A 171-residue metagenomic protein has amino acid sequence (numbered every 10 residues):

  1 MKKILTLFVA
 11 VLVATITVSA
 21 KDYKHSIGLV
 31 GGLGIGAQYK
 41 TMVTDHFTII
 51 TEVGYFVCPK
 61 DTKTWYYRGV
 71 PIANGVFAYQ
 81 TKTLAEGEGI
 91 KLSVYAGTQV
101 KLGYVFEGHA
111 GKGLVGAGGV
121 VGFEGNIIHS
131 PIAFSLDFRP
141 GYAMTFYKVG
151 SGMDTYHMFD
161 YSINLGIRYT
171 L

Functional and structural regions predicted by a protein language model:
M1-K24: Cleavable N-terminal export/targeting peptides
F8, K21-S26, C58-T62, K148-D154: Primarily recognizes Gram-negative and organellar outer-membrane beta-barrels
S26-G32, I50-G54, Y95-K101, S135-R139 (+1 more regions): Transmembrane beta-strands of outer-membrane beta-barrel proteins
G31-I35, V53-P59, V100-F106, P140-F146 (+1 more regions): Transmembrane beta-strands of outer-membrane beta-barrel pores
T41-I132: Gram-negative (and chloroplast) outer-membrane scaffold detector with strong preference for beta-barrel transmembrane
A73, I132, R139-T155, N164: Outer-membrane beta-barrel porins/channels
A73-A78, M158-L171: Outer-membrane beta-barrel "beta-signal"
